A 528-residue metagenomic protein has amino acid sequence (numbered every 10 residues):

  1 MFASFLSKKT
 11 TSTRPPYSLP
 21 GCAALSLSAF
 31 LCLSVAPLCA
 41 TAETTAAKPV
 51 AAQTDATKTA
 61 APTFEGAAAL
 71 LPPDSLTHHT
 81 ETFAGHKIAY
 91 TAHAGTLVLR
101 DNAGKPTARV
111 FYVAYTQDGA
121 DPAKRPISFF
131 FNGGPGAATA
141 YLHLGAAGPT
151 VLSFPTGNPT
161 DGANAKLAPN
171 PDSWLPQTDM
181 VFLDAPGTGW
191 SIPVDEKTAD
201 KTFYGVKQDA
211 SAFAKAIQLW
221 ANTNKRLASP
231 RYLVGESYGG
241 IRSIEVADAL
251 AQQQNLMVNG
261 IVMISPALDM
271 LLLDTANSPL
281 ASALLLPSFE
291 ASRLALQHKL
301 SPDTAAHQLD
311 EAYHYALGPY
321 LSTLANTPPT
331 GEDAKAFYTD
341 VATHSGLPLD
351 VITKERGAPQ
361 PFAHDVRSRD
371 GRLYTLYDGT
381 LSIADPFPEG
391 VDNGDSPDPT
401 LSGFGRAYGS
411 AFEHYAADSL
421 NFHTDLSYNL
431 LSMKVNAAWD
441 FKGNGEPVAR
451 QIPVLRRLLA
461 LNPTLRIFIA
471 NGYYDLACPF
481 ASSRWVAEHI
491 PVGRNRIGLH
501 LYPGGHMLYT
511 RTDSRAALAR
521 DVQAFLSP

Functional and structural regions predicted by a protein language model:
T44-K48, A52-T63, G104-Y204: N-terminal cap/lid subdomain of alpha/beta-hydrolase-fold enzymes
P149-S153, A251-S345: A catalytic-pocket lid/entrance helix-loop region that shapes and gates access to the active site across common
L175, A185, F203-A221: Alpha/beta-hydrolase active-site loop
R226-Y238: Alpha/beta-hydrolase fold nucleophile elbow
T327-A477: Alpha/beta-hydrolase fold catalytic core
L465, P479-E488: Short alpha-helix in the alpha/beta-hydrolase fold that links the catalytic acid
P491-M507: Catalytic histidine neighborhood in serine/cysteine hydrolases with alpha/beta-hydrolase-type architecture
G505-R515: Catalytic histidine-centered segment of alpha/beta-hydrolase-like enzymes
